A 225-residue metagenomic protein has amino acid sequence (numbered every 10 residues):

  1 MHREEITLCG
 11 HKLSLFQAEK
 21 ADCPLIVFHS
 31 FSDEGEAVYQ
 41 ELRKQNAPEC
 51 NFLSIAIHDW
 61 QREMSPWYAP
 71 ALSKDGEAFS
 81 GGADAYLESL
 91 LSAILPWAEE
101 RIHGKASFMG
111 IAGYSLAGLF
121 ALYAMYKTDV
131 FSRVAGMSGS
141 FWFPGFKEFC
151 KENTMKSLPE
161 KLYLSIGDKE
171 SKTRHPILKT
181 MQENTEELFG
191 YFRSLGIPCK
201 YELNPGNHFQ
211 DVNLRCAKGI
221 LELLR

Functional and structural regions predicted by a protein language model:
M1-P24, C50: A domain-start/cap signature at the N-terminus of enzymes
D22-R101: Serine-hydrolase catalytic machinery in alpha/beta-hydrolase-like enzymes
F28-S30, M137, I166: Alpha/beta-hydrolase
F108-G113, M137: Short beta-strand immediately N-terminal to the catalytic nucleophile in serine-hydrolase-like folds
A112-A117, A121: Gly/Ala-rich beta-loop-alpha elbow adjacent to hydrolase catalytic centers
Y123-K127: Active-site signature of alpha/beta-hydrolase-fold catalytic machinery across serine- and Asp/Cys-nucleophile hydrolases
V130-W142: A conserved short beta-strand
F141-N213, A217-L224: The feature captures the conserved acid-bearing segment of alpha/beta-hydrolase catalytic domains
